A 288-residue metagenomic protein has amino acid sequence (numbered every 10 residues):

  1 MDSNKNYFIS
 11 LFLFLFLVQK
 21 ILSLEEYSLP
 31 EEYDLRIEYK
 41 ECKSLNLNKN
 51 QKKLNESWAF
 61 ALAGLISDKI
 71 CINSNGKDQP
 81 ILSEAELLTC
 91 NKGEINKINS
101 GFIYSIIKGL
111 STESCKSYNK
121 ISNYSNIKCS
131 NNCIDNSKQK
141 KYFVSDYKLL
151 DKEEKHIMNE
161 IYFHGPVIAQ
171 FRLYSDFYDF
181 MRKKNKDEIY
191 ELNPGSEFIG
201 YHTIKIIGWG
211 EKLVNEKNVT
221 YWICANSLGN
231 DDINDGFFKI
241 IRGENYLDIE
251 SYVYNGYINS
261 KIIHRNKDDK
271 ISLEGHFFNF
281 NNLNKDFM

Functional and structural regions predicted by a protein language model:
M1-F12: Classical eukaryotic N-terminal signal peptides for Sec-dependent ER targeting/secretion, especially the positively
L17-M288: Catalytic-core signature of thiol
